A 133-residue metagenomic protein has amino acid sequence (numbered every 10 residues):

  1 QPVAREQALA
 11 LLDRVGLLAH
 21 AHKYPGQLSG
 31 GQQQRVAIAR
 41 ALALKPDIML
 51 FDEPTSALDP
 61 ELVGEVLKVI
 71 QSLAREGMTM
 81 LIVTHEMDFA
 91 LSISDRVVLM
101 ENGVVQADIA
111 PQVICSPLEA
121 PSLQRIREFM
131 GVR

Functional and structural regions predicted by a protein language model:
K23-G26, L44: Conserved signature/switch motifs of ABC ATPase nucleotide-binding domains
M49-D52: Catalytic Walker B motif of ABC-type/P-loop ATPase nucleotide-binding domains
P60-L62: Helix N-cap at the start of a conserved alpha-helix in ABC-type nucleotide-binding domains
G64-E76: Helical segment within the ABC ATPase nucleotide-binding domain
T84-H85: H-loop/switch region of ABC-family ATPase nucleotide-binding domains
A90-S92: A short, surface-exposed alpha-helical micro-motif characterized by mixed small hydrophobic and charged/polar residues
V104-R127: Conserved beta-strand-loop-alpha-helix hinge in the C-terminal portion of ABC ATPase nucleotide-binding domains
